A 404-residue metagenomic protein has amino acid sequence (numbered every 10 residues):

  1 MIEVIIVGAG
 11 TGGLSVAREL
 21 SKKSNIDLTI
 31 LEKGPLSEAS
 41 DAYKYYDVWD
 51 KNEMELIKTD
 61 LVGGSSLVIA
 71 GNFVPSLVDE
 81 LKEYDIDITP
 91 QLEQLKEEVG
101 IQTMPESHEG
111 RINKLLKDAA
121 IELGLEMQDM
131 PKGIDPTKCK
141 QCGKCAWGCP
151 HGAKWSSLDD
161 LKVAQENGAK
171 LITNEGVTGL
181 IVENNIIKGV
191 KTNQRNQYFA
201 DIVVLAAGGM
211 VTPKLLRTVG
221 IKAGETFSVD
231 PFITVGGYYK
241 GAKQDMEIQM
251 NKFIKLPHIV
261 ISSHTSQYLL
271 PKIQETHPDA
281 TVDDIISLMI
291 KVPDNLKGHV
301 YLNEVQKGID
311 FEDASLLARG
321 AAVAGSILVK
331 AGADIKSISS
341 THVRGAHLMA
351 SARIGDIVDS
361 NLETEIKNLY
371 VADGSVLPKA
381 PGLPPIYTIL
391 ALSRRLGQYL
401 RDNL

Functional and structural regions predicted by a protein language model:
M1-K82, G224-D230, T234-Y238: N-terminal glycine-rich phosphate/pyrophosphate-binding loop and immediately adjacent elements
I6, G10-T11, M210, V376 (+1 more regions): Residue-level detector of alpha-helix initiation sites
G34-L36, Y43-K44, E55-L56, L61 (+7 more regions): Glycine-rich loop(s) and the adjacent beta-strand/alpha-helix scaffold that form part
L67, N72-K140: Rossmann-like flavin
K140-Q194, D201: Helical element adjacent to the flavin cofactor pocket in flavoenzyme catalytic cores
Q141-W147, G152, G179, L316-A380 (+1 more regions): A glycine-rich dinucleotide-binding beta-alpha-beta segment and adjacent secondary-structure elements that constitute
V219-A322, S326, E365, P378: FAD cofactor-binding and catalytic pocket of flavoenzymes
Y387-D402: An active-site-proximal "capping" alpha-helix that borders the catalytic cofactor pocket
